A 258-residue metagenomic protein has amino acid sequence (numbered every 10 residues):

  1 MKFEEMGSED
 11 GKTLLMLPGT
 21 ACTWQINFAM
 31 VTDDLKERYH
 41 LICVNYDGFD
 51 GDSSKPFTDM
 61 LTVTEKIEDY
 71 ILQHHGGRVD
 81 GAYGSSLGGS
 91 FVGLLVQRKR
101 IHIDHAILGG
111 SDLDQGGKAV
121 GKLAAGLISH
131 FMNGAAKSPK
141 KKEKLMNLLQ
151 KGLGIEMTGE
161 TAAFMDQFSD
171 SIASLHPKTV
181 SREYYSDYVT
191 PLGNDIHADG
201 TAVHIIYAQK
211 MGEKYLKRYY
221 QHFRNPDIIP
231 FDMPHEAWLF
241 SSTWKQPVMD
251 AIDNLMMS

Functional and structural regions predicted by a protein language model:
E4-S53: Conserved HGGG/HGGXW glycine-rich cap/lid loop of the alpha/beta-hydrolase fold
I42-Y83: Active-site loop/oxyanion-hole signature of alpha/beta-hydrolase fold enzymes
Y83-V92: Gly/Ala-rich beta-loop-alpha elbow adjacent to hydrolase catalytic centers
Q97, I103-A136: Flexible "cap/lid" loop of the alpha/beta hydrolase fold
G117-K118, S138-I196: Conserved alpha/beta-hydrolase catalytic His-Asp/Glu region
K178-Q221, W238: Conserved serine/cysteine hydrolase catalytic core
F223-A237: Catalytic histidine neighborhood in serine/cysteine hydrolases with alpha/beta-hydrolase-type architecture
M233-P247: Catalytic histidine-centered segment of alpha/beta-hydrolase-like enzymes
